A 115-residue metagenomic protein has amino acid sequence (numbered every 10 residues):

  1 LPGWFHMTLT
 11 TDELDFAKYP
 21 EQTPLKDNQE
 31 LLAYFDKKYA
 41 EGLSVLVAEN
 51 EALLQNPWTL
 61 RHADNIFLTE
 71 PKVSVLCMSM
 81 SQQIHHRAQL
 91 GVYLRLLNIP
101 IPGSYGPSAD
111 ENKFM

Functional and structural regions predicted by a protein language model:
L1-P20, R61-M115: Short, contiguous alpha-helical
D12-N50: Helix-adjacent hinge/juxtasegments
S44, A48-A52, V92, L96-I99: Alpha-helix capping at helix-to-loop junctions
A48-N65: Acidic catalytic patch
